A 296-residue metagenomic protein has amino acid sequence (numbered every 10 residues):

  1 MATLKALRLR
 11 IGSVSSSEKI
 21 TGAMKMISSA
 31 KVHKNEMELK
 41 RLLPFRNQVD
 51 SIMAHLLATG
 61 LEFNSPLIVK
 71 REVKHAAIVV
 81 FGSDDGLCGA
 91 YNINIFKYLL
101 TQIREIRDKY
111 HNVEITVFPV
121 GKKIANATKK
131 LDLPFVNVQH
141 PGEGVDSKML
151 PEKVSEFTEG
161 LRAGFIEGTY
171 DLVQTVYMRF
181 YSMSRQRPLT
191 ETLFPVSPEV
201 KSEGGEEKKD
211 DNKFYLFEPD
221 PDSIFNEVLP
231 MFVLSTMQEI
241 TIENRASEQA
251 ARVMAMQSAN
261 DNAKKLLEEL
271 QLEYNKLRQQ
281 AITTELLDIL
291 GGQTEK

Functional and structural regions predicted by a protein language model:
M1-K296: C-terminal beta-strand-loop-alpha-helix "lid" module of Rossmann-like NAD(P)-dependent dehydrogenases
